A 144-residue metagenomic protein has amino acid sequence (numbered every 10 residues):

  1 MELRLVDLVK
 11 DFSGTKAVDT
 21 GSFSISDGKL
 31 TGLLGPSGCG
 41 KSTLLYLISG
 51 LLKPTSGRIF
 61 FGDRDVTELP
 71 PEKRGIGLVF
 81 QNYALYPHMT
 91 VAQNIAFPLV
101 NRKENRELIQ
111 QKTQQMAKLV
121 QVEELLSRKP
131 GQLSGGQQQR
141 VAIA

Functional and structural regions predicted by a protein language model:
M1-A144: ABC family nucleotide-binding domain
